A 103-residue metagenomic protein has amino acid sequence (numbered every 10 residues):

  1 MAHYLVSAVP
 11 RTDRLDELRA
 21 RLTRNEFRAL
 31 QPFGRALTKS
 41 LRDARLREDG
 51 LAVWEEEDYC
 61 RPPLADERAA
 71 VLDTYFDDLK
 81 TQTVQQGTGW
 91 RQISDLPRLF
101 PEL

Functional and structural regions predicted by a protein language model:
M1-A70, G87-L103: Short S/T/G/P-rich N-terminal loop/turn motif that feeds into the first structured element of a domain
